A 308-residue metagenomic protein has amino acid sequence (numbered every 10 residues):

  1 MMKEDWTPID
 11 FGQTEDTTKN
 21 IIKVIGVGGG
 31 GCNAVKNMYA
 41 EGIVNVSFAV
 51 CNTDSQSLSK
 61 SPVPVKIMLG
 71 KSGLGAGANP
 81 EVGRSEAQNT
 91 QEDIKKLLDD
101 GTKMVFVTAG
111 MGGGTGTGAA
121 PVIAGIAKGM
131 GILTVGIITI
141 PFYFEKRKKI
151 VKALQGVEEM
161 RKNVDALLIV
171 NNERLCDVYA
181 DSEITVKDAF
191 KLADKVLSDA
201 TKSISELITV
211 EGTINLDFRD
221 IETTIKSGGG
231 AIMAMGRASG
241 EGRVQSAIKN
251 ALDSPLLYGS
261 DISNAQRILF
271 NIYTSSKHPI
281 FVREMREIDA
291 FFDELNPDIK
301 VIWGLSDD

Functional and structural regions predicted by a protein language model:
M1-D308: Tubulin/FtsZ superfamily GTPase core signature
